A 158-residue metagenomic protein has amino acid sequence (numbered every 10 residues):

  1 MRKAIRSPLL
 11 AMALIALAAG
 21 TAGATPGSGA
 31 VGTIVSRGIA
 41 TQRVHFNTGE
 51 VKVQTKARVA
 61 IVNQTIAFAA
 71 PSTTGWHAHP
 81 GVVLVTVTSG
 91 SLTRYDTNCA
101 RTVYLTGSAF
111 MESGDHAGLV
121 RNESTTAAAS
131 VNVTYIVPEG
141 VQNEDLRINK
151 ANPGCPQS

Functional and structural regions predicted by a protein language model:
R2-P8, A13-A60, V103, F110 (+2 more regions): A short, N-terminal "cap"/entry segment at the start of jelly-roll beta-barrel domains of the cupin/DSBH fold
I39, R58-A60, T65-A69, L92 (+1 more regions): Short acidic-glycine-tyrosine-enriched beta hairpin
N47-E50, P71-T74, G118-R121: A short, acidic/glycine-rich surface segment
A57-V59, P71-L84: A short beta-loop-beta micro-motif enriched in histidine and acidic residues
I61-N63, V82, A129-V131: Structural motif
T74-H79, D96, R121-E123: Short histidine-centered beta-strand/loop micro-motifs that create catalytic or ligand/metal-coordination sites
T88: A cytosolic small-molecule/anion-sensing beta-strand core signal
A100-R101, G114-N143: Ligand-binding loop in jelly-roll beta-barrel domains
